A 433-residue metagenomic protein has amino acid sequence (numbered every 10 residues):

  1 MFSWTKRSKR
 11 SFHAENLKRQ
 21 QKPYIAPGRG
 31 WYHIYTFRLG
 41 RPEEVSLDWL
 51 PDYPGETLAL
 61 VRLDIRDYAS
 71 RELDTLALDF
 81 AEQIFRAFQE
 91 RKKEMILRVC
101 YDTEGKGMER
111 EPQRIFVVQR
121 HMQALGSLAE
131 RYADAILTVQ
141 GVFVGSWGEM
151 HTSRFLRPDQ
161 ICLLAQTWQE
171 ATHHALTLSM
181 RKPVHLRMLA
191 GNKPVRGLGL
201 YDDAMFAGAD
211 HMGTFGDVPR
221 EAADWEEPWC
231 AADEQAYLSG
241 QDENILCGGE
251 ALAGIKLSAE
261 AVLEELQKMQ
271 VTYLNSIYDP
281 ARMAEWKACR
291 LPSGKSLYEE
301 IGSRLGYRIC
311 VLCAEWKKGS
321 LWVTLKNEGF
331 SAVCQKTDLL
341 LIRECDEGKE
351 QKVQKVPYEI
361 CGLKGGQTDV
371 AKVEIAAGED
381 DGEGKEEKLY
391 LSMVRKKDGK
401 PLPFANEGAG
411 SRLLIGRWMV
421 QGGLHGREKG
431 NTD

Functional and structural regions predicted by a protein language model:
F2-T57, R62-D64: Boundary/entry segment of secreted carbohydrate-active catalytic domains
R29-H33, T57-V61, M95-V99, L137 (+5 more regions): Hydrophobic faces of well-ordered beta-strands that scaffold small-molecule active sites in alpha/beta enzyme cores
V45-D102, I115-V118: Aromatic-lined substrate-binding rim segments of carbohydrate-active enzymes
L76-Q89, E111-T138, Q160-A171: An active-site-proximal structural segment forming one wall of the substrate-binding cleft that immediately precedes
I96-K106, L125-P158: Active-site groove signature of glycoside hydrolases
I136-G148, A165-G191: Aromatic-lined carbohydrate-recognition surfaces of secreted/lumenal glycan-active proteins
K182-H185, P194-L312: Substrate-binding cleft of secreted/luminal carbohydrate-active enzymes
E299-D433: Extracellular/luminal regions of secreted and cell-surface proteins that mediate adhesion/ECM remodeling
